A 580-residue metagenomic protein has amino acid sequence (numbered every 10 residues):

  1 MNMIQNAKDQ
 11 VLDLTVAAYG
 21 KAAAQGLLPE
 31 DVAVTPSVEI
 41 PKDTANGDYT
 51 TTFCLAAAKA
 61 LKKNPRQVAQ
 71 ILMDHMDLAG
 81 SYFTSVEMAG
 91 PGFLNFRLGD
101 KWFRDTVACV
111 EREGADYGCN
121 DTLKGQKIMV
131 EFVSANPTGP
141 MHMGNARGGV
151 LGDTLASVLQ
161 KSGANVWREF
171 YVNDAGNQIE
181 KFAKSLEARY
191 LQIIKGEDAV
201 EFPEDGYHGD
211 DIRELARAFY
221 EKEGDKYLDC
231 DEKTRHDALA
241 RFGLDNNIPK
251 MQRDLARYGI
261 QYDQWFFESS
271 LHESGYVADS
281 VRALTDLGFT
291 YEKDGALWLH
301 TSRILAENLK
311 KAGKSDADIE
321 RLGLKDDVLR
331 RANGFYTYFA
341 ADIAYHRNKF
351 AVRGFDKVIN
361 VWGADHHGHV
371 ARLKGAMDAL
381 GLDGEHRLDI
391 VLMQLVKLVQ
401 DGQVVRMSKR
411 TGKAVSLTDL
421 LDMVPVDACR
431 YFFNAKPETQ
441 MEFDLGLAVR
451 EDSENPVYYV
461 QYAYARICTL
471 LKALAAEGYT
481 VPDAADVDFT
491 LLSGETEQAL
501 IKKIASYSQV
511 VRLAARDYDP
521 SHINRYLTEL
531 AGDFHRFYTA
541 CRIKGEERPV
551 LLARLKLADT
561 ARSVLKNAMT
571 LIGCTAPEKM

Functional and structural regions predicted by a protein language model:
N2-R104, E111, A115, C119-M580: Non-catalytic interaction-recognition regions
